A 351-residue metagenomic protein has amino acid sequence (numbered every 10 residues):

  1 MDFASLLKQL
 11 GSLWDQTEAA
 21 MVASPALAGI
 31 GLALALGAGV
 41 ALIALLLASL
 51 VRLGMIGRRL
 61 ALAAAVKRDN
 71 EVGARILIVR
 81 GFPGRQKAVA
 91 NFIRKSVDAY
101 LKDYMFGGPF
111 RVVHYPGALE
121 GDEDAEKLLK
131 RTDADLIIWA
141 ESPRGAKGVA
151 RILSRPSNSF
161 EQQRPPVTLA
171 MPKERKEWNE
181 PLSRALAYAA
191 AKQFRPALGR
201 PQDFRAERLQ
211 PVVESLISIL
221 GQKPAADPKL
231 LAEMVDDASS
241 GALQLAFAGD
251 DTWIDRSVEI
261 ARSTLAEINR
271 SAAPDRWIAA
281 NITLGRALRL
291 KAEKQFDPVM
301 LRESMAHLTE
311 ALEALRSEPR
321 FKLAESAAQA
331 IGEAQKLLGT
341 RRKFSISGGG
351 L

Functional and structural regions predicted by a protein language model:
V66-D135, P143, A150-Q162, P166-L169: An acidic helix/loop motif centered on a single conserved Asp/Glu that marks catalytic or ligand-interacting sites
E126-S218: Catalytic-center loop of serine/cysteine hydrolases
R175-W178, L216-L231, F247-A248, S263-W277 (+2 more regions): Flexible helix-coil transition and linker loops at the boundaries of alpha-helical arrays
Q193-P211, L243-R256, R289-E303, L337-I346: Short coil/turn connectors between adjacent alpha-helices in alpha-solenoid helical repeat scaffolds
L209, V213-L216, I254, A261-I268 (+3 more regions): Hydrophobic/aromatic packing residues within the alpha-helices of TPR/SEL1-like helical repeat arrays
L231, V235-A238, S257, W277 (+3 more regions): Residues that mark the junctions of alpha-helical repeat units in TPR/alpha-solenoid scaffolds
V235-A238, A242, N281, L288 (+2 more regions): TPR repeat positional signature
R320-L351: Terminal, low-structured helical/coil segments at or just beyond the last alpha-helical repeat
